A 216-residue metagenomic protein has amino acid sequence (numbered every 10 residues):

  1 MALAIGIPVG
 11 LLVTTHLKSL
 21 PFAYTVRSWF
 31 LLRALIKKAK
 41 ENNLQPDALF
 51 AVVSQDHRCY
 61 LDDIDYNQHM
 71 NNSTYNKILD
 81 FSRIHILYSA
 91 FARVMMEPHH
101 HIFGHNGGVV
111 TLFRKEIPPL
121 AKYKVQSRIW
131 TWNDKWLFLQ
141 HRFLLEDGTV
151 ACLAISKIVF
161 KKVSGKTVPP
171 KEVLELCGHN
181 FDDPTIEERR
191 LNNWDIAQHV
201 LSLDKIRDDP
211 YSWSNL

Functional and structural regions predicted by a protein language model:
M1-L32, P118-P119, R128-L216: HotDog/MaoC-like acyl-thioester-processing domains
A4-P8, L31-I78, S82-H85, W194 (+2 more regions): Catalytic strand-loop segment that frames the active site of acyl-thioester-processing enzymes
H16, H57, H69, H85 (+5 more regions): Histidine (H) residue identity feature
D47-V52, E97-G104, T149: A generic structural signal for short, non-catalytic loop/turn and secondary-structure boundary residues
A48-S54, K122-K124, F138, L153: Intrinsic-disorder/low-complexity, polar/charged segments enriched in Ser/Thr/Lys/Arg/Asp/Glu/Gln
V52-D56, Y60, I64-Y88, A92-R93 (+3 more regions): Charged, acidic
I84-T131, L153-V159: Hydrophobic beta-strand-centered segment that forms part of the acyl-chain substrate-binding groove
